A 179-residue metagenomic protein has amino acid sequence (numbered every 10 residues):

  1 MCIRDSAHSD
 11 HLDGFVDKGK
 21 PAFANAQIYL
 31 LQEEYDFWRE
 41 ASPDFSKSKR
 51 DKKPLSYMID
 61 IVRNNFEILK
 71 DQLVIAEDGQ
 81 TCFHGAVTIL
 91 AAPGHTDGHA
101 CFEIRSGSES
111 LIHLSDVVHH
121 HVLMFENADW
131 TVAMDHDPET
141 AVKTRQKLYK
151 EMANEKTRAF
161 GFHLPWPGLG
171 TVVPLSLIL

Functional and structural regions predicted by a protein language model:
M1-S6: Conserved small/polar residues in nucleotide/adenosyl-binding loops
A7, E33-E34, H95-T96, S115-V117 (+1 more regions): Active-site metal-binding loops of divalent metal-dependent hydrolases
H8-D10, T88-F102: Active-site glycine- and acidic-residue-rich loops that bind and position anionic ligands or nucleotide-like cofactors
L12-G14, D97, V122: Short N-terminal helix/helix-N-cap motif within the alpha/beta-hydrolase-1
L12-P21, T171-V172: Metal-dependent catalytic neighborhoods of phosphoester/phosphodiester hydrolases
A22-A91, T140-K147, A153-K156: Metallo-beta-lactamase
V87-P93, L111-D116: Active-site-proximal beta-strand elements of phosphoester/diester hydrolases
C101-E103, G107-L179: Cap/insert and terminal regions of metallo-dependent hydrolase folds
